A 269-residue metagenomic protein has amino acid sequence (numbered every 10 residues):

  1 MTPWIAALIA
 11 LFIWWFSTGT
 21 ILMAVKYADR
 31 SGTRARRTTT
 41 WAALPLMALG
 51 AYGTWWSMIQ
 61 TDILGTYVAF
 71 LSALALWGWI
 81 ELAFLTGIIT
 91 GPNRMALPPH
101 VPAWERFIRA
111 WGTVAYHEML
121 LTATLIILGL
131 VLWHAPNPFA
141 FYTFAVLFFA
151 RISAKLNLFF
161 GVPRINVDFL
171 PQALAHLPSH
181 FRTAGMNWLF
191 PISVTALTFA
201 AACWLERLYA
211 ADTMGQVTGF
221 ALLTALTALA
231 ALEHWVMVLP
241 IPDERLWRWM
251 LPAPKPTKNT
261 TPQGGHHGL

Functional and structural regions predicted by a protein language model:
M1-I5, G53-L71, I127-Y142, C203-A221: Helix-coil boundary and interhelical linker segments in multi-pass alpha-helical membrane proteins
F16-G19, A184-L269: C-terminal transmembrane-bundle signature of multipass membrane proteins, characterized by strong activation on
F16-G19, A75-T90, A145-R164, A225-P240: Transmembrane alpha-helical segments that form the membrane-embedded catalytic/substrate-channel core of multi-pass
T39-I59, L76-I80: A generic, lipid-embedded transmembrane alpha helix
L46-A48, A115-L128, T183-W204: Core segments of transmembrane alpha-helices that mediate helix-helix packing or line hydrophobic substrate/ligand
I63-L64, V68-H117: Intramembrane catalytic core of multi-pass membrane enzymes that act on lipidic substrates
I89-R106, N157-F181, E244-K255: Cytosolic, membrane-interface loops and tails of multi-pass inner-membrane proteins
A110-I165: Hydrophobic, aromatic-enriched interface-forming segments
